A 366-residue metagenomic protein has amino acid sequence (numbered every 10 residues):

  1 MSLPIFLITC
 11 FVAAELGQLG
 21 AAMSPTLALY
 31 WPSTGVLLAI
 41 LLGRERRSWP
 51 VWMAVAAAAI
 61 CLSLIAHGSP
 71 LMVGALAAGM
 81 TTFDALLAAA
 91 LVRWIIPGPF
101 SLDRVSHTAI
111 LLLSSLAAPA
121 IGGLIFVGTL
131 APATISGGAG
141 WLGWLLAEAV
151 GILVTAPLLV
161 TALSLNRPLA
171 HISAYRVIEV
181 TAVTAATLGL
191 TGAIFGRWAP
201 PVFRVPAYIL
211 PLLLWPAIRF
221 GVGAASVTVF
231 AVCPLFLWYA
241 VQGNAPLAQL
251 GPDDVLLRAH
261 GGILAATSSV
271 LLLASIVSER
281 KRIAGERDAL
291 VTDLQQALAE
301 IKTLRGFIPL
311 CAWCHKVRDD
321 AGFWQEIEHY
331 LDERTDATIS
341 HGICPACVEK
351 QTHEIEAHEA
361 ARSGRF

Functional and structural regions predicted by a protein language model:
M1-L29, T34-I135, A156-A207, P211-T228 (+1 more regions): Short helix-perturbing small/polar motifs within transmembrane alpha-helices
D84, A139, G143-T155: Alpha-helical transmembrane segments that form the membrane-embedded catalytic/substrate-binding core of multi-pass
S275-S278, R282-R305: Amphipathic alpha-helical coiled-coil "transmission" helices that mediate dimerization and conformational coupling
R305-L310, A337-H341: Short metal-coordination and nucleic-acid-contact micro-motifs, chiefly zinc-binding Cys/His arrays
F307, V317-D320, C347-K350: Cys/His-rich metal-chelating microdomains
C311-C314, C344: Short cysteine-rich clusters marking metal-coordination/redox-active sites
V317-T335: Short recognition patches in nucleic-acid-associated and regulatory proteins
I339-H358: Short metal-binding segments enriched for Cys and/or His
